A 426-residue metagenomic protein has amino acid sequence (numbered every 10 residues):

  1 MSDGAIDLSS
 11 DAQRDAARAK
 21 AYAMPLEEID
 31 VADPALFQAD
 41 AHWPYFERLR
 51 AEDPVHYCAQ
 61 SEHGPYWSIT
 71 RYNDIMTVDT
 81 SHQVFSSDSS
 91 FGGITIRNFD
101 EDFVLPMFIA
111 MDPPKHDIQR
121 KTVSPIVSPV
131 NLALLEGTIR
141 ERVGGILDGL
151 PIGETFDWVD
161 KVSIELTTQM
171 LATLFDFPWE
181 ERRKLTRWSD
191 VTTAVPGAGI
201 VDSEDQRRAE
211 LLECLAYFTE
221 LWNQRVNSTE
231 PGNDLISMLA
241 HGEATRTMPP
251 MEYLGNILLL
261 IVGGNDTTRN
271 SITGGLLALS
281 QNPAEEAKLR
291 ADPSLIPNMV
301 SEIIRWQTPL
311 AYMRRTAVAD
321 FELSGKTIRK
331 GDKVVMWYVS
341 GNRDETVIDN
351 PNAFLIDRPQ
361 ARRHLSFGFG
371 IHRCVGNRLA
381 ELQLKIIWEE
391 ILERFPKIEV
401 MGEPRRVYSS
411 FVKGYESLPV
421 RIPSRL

Functional and structural regions predicted by a protein language model:
M1-L426: Cytochrome P450
